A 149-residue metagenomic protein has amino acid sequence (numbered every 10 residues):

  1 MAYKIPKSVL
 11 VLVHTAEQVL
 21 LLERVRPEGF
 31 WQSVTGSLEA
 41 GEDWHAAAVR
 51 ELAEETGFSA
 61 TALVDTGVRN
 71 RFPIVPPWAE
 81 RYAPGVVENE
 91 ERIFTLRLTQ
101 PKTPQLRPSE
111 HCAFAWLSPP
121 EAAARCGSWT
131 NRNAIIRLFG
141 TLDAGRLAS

Functional and structural regions predicted by a protein language model:
M1-L20, A40: Conserved N-terminal beta-strand and adjoining loop/helix that marks the start of the Nudix/MutT-like hydrolase domain
V13-A16, R24, L96-L98: Active-site beta-strand termini and strand-to-loop segments that position acidic
V25, S37: Residue-level signal for short, function-critical loop segments
P27-F30: A conserved beta-turn-beta hairpin within the catalytic core of GNAT-like acetyltransferases that forms part
Q32-G36: A short gly/proline-enriched turn/hairpin at secondary-structure junctions
L38-T130: Unchanged
A123-S149: Charged phosphate-binding loop/patch that engages nucleotide di/tri-phosphates or the phosphate backbone of nucleic
